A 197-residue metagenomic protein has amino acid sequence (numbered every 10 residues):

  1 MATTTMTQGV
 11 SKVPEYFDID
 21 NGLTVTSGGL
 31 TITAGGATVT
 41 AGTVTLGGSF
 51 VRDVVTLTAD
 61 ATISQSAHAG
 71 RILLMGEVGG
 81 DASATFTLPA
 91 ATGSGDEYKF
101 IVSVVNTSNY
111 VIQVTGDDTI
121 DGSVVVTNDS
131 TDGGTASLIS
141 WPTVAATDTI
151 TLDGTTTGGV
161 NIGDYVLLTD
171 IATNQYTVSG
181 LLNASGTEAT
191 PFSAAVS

Functional and structural regions predicted by a protein language model:
M1-H68: Intrinsic low-complexity, repeat-rich intrinsically disordered segments enriched in small/flexible residues
T7-V10, V102, T127, G159-I162: Sequence/structural signature of small/polar-enriched beta-strand/turn repeats that build beta-strand-rich repeat
V13, T92-S94, V160-I162: Solvent-exposed loop and beta-edge segments used for protein-protein assembly and interaction
Y16, G22, T87, T149-T151: Residue-level preference for alpha-helix termini and adjacent loops
G42-S137, T169-S197: Exposed extracellular interaction/assembly regions and N-terminal maturation sites
T131-I150: A gly/proline- and charged-residue-enriched helix-loop-helix capping module
A146-G163: Alpha-helix-centered segments that form part of catalytic cores
I162-D170: Extracellular disulfide-bonded cysteine-rich modules/repeats
